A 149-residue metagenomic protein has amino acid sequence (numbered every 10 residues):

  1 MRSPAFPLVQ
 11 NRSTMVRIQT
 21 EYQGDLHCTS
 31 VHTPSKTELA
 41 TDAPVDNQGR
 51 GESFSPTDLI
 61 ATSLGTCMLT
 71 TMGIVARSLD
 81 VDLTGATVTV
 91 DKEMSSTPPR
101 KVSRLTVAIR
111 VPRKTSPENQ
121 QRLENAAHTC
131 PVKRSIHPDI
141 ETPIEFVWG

Functional and structural regions predicted by a protein language model:
R2-T62, T70-G149: Extended beta-strand/beta-hairpin segments
